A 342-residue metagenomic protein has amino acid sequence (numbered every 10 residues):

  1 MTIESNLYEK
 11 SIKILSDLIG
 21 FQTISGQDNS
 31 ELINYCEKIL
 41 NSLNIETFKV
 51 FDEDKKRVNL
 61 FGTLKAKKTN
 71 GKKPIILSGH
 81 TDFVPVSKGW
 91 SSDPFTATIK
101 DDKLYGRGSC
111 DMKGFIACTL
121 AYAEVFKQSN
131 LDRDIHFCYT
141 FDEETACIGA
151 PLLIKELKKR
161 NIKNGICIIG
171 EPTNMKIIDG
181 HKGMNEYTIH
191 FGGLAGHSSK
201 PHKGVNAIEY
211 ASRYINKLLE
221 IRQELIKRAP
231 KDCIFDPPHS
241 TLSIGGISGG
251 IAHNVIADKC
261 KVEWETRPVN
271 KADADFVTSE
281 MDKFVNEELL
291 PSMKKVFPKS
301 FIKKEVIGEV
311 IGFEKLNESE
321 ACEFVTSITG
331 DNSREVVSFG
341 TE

Functional and structural regions predicted by a protein language model:
T2-V86, K259-E263, E280: N-terminal helical capping/dimerization or prosegment-like subdomains of hydrolases acting on amide or phosphate bonds
D17, A121-Q128, R213-E220: Short glycine/serine- and small hydrophobic-enriched flexible loop segments
T47, G62, A97-I99, I244-I247: A structural signal for short hydrophobic beta-strand segments in well-ordered beta-sheet cores
E53, T188-E342: Metal-dependent amide/peptide-bond hydrolase catalytic core, centered on the "pita-bread" metallohydrolase fold
K72-H136: Active-site metal-coordination/substrate-binding segment of hydrolases, especially metallo-dependent peptidases
V84-K100, N164, D179-H190, F324: Acidic-glycine-rich active-site phosphate/pyrophosphate-binding loop
M112-E186: Acidic/histidine-rich catalytic neighborhood of metal-dependent amide-processing enzymes
